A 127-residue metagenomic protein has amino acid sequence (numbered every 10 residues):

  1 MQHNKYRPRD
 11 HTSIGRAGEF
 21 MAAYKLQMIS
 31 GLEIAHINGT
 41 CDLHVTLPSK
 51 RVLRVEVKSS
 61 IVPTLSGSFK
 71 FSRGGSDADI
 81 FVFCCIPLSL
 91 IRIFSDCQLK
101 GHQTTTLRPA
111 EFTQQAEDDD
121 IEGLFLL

Functional and structural regions predicted by a protein language model:
M1-A35: Acidic-basic catalytic patches of nuclease active cores, encompassing PD-(D/E)XK and other metal-cofactor nuclease
I14-A23, L53, S60-L65: Short, basic/low-complexity N-terminal boundary segments at the transition from targeting/disordered tails
L26, L43-V45, R51-I61: Conserved catalytic cores of phosphodiester-cleaving nucleases, focusing on short active-site segments
M28, I37-G39, D77: Residues that act as N-cap/strand-start positions at coil-to-secondary-structure junctions
G31, T40-D42, G67-F71: Short secondary-structure capping micro-motifs at structural edges
L32-T40, T46-S49: Active-site metal-binding core of divalent-cation-utilizing nuclease and nuclease-like domains
V57-L99: Catalytic cores of nucleic-acid endonucleases
R92-F94, Q98-L127: Non-catalytic C-terminal interaction segments of nucleic acid-processing enzymes
